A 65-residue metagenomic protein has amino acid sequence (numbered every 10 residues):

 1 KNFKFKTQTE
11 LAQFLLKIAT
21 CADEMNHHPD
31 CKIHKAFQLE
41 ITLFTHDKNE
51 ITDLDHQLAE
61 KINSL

Functional and structural regions predicted by a protein language model:
K1-L65: Charge-rich alpha-helical segments
